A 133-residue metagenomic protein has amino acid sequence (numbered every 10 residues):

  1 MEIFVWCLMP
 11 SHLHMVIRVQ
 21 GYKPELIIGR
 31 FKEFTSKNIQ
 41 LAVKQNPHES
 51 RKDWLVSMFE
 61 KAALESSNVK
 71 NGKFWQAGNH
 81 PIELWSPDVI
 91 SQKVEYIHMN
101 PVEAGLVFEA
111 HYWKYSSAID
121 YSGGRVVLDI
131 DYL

Functional and structural regions predicted by a protein language model:
M1-L133: Short catalytic/metal-binding and nucleic-acid-binding patches
